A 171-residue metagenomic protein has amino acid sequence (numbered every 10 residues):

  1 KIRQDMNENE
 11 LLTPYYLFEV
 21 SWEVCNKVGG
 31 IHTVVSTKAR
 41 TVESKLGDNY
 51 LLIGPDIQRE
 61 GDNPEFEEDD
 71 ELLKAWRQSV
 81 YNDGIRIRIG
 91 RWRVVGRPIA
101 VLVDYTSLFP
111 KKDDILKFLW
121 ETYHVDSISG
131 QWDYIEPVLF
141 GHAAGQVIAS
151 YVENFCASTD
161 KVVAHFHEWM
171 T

Functional and structural regions predicted by a protein language model:
E10-L17: A short, charged/proline- and glycine-enriched loop that marks the coil->beta-strand transition at the N-terminal
T13, L52-T159: A conserved catalytic-core segment of Leloir-type glycosyltransferases
Y16, V162-V163: Structural motif
W22-V34, N63: A short, glycine/small-residue-rich beta-strand->loop->alpha-helix junction that serves as a flexible
T33-T41: Short amphipathic alpha-helix
D48-Y50: Hydrophobic anchor at the start of a short beta-strand that flanks the dinucleotide cofactor-binding loop
F166-M170: Short His-centered aromatic/hydrophobic patch
